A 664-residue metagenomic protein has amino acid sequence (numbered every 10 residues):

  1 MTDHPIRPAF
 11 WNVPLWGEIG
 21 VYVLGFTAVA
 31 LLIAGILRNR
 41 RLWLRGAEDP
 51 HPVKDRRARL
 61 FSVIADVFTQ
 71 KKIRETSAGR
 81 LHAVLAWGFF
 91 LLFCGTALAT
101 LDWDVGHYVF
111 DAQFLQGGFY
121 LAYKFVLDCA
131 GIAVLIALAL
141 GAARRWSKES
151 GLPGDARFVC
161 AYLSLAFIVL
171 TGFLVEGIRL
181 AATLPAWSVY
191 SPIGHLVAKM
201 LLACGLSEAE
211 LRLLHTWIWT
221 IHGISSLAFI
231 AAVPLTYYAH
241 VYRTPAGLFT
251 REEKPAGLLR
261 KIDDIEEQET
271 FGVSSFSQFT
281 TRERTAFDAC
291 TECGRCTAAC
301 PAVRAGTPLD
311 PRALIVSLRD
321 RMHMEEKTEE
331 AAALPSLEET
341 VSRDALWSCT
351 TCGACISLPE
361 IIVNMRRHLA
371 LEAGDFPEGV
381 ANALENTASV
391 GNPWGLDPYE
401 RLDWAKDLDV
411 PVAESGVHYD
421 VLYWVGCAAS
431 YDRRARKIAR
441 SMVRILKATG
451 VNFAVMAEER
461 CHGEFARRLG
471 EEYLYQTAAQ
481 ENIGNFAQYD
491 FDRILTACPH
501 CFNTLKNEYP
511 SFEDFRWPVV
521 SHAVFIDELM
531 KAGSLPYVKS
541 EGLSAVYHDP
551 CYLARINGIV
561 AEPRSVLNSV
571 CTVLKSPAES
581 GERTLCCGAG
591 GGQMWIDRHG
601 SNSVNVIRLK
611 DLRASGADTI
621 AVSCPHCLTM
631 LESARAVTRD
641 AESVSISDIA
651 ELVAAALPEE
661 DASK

Functional and structural regions predicted by a protein language model:
M1-A9, D104-A122, I178-L214: Membrane-interfacial helical/loop segments at transmembrane boundaries in membrane proteins
T2-L140, S147, Q278-F287, L309-I315 (+4 more regions): Iron-sulfur-cluster electron-transfer modules
L24-L32, L135, A166-F167, T216-P245: Alpha-helical membrane-embedded segments
L32-H51, D102-G106, L140-F158, L174-V189 (+3 more regions): Juxtamembrane/interface segments at transmembrane-helix termini
A83-A97, A161-P185: Hydrophobic alpha-helical membrane-insertion segments
G95, L196-H215, L258-F271, L358-K664: Iron-sulfur cluster-binding electron-transfer modules in prokaryotic oxidoreductases
A122-L135, L201-A228: Hydrophobic alpha-helical transmembrane segments
S188-V189, I230-C349: Ferredoxin-type iron-sulfur electron-transfer modules and their immediate structural context
